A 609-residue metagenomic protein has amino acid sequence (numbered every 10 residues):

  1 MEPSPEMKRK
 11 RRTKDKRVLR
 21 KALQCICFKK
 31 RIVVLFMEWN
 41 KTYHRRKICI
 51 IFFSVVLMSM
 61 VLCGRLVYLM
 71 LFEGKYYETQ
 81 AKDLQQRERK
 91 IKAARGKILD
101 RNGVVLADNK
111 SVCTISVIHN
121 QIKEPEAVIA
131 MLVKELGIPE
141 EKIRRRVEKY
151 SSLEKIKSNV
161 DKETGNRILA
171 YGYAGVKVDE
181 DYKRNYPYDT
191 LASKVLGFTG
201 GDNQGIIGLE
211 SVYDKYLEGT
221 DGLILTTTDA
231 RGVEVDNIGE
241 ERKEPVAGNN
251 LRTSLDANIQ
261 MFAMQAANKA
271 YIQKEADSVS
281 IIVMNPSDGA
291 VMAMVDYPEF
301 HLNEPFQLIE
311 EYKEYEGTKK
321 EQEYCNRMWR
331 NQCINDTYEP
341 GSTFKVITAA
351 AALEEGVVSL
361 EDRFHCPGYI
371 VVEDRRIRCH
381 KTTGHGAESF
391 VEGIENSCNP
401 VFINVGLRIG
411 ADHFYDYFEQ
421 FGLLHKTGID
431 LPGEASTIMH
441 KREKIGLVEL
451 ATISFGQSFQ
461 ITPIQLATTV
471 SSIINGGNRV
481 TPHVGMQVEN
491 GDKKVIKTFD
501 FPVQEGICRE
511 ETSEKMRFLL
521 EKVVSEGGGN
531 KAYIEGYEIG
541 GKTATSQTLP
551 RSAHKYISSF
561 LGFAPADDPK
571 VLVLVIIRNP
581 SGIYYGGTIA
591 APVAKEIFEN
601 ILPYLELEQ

Functional and structural regions predicted by a protein language model:
E2-E311, T337, S359, D412-L424 (+4 more regions): Periplasmic/cell-envelope proteins involved in peptidoglycan metabolism and beta-lactam response
E2-K8, K29-L35, A107, D229-E240 (+4 more regions): Beta-lactam-recognizing serine transpeptidase/beta-lactamase-like catalytic domain environment
